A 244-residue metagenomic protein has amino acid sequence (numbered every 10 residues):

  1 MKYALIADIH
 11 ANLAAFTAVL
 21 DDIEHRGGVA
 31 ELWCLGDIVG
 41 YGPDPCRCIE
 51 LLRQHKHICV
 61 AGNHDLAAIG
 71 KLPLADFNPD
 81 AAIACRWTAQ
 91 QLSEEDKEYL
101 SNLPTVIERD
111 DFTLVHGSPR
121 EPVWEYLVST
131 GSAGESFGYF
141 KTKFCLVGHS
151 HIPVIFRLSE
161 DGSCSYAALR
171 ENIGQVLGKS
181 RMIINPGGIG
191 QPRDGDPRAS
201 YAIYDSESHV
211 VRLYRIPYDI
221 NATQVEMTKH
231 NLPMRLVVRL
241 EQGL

Functional and structural regions predicted by a protein language model:
M1-A4, E108-L114, L177-M182: Beta-strand-turn-beta hairpins that frame and shape the catalytic cleft of phosphate-ester-processing enzymes
M1-H57: N-terminal active-site segment of His-dependent metallophosphoesterases
I6-A7, L32-G36, I58-N63, V115 (+2 more regions): Active-site neighborhood of phospho(di)ester-bond hydrolases with catalytic His/Asp-centered motifs
H10-A15, G40-G42, H64-I69, R120-P122 (+2 more regions): Active-site environment of divalent metal-dependent phosphoester hydrolases
C48-I49, Q54-K141: Active-site neighborhood of divalent metal-dependent phosphoester bond hydrolases
V106-E108, P153-R157, S200-Y204: Short beta-strand scaffold segments in enzyme catalytic cores
T130-G174, K179-I183: Anionic-ligand binding region
E160-L244: Acidic, His/Gly-rich catalytic cores of divalent-metal-dependent hydrolytic chemistry
